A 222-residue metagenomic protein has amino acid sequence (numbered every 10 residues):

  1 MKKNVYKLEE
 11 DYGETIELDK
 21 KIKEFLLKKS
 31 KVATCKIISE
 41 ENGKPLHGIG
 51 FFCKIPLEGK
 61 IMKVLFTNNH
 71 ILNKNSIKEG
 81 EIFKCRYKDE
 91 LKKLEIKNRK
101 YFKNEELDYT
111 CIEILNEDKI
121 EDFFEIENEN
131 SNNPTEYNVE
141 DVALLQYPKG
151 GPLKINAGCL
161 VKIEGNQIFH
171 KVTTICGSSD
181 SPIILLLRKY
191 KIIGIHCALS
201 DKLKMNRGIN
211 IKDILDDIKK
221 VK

Functional and structural regions predicted by a protein language model:
M1-L57: Protease-domain processing segments flanking chymotrypsin-fold serine proteases, especially trypsin-like
N4-K21, E95-N98, N130-E136, N210: Short, solvent-exposed coil/turn linker segments
N4-Y6, I192-K222: C-terminal cap/linker of serine protease catalytic domains
K20-K28, K44, D118, D122 (+1 more regions): Polar/charged alpha-helical tracts
K29-F51, G59-K171, L185-L186, M205-G208: Serine endopeptidase catalytic core focused on the charge-relay Asp
F51, C159, T173-C197: Catalytic nucleophile loop of clan PA
